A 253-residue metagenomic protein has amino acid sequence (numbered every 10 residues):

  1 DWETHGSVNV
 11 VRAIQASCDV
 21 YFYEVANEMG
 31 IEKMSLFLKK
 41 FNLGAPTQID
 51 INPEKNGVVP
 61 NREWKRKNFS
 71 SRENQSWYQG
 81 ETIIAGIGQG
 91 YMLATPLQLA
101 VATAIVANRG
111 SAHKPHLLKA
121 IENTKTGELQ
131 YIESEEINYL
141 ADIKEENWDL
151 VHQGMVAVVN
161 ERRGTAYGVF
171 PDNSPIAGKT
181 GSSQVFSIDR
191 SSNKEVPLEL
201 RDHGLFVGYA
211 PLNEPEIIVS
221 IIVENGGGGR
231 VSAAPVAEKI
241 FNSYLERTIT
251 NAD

Functional and structural regions predicted by a protein language model:
D1-S220: Beta-lactam-recognizing serine transpeptidase/beta-lactamase-like catalytic domain environment
T95-V101, S232-K239: Short amphipathic alpha-helical face segments that pack within enzyme cores and frequently flank/anchor catalytic
E128-I137, V236-D253: Short, gly/Ser/Thr-rich active-site loops of penicillin-recognizing serine hydrolases
G226-G228: Short beta-strands and strand-coil junctions in structured, solvent-facing domains, enriched
